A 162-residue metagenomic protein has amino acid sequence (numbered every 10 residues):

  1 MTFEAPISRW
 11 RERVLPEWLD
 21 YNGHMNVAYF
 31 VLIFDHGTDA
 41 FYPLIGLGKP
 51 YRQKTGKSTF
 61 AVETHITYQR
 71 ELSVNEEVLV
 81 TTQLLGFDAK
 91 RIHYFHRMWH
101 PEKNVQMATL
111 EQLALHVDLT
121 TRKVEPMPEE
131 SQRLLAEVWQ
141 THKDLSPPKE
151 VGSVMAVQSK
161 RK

Functional and structural regions predicted by a protein language model:
M1-L79, L85-H93, R97-K162: Terminal targeting signals and extreme-terminal segments of soluble enzymes
